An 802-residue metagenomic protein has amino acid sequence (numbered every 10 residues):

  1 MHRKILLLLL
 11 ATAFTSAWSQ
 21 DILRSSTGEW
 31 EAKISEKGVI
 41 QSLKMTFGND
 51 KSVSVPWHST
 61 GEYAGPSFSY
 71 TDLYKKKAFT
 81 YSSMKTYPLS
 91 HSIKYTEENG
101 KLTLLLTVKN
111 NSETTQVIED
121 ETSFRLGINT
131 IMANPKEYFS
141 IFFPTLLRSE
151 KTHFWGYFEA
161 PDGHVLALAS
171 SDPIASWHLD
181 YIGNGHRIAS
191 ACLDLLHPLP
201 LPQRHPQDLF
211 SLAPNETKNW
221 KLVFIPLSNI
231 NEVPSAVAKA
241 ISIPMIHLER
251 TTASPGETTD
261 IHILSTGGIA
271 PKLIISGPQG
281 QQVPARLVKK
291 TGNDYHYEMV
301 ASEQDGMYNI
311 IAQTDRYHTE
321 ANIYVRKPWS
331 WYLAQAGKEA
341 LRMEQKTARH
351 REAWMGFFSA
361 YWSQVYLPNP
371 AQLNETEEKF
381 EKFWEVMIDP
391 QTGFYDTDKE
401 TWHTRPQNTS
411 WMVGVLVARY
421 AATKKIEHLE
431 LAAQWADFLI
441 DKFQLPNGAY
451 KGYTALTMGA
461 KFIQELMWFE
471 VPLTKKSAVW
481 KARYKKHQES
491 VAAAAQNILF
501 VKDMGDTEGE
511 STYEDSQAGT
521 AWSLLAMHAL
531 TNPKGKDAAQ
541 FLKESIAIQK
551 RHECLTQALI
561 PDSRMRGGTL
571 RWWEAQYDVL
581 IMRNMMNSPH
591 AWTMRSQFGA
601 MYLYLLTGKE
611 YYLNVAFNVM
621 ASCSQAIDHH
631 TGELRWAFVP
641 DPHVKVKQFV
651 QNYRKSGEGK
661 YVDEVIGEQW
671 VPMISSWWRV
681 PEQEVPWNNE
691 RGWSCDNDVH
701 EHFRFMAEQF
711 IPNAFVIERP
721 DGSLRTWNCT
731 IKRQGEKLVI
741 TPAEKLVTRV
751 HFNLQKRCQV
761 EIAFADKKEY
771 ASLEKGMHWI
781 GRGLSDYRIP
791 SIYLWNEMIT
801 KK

Functional and structural regions predicted by a protein language model:
K4-F14: Sec-dependent N-terminal signal peptides
S19-L105, K109-S176, Y181, K221 (+3 more regions): Beta-strand-rich N-terminal accessory domains
D21-I22, I230-T259, G267-I269, D305 (+4 more regions): Terminal, non-catalytic domain-edge segments
L23-S26, M84, S123-R125, Y157-T252: Beta-strand-rich recognition/accessory modules
S92-Y95, P206-L212, P284-L287, Y297-M299 (+1 more regions): Beta-strand-rich interaction surfaces with strong enrichment in secreted/lumenal proteins
M132-N134, S235-T258, T319-A353: Low-complexity, Pro/Ser/Thr- and charge-rich linker/hinge segments at domain boundaries
G267-W331: Extended acidic/polar, glycine-enriched regions that form or flank non-catalytic beta-rich accessory modules
K327-L605, K609-A626, H630: Catalytic cores of extracellular degradative/oxidative enzymes
